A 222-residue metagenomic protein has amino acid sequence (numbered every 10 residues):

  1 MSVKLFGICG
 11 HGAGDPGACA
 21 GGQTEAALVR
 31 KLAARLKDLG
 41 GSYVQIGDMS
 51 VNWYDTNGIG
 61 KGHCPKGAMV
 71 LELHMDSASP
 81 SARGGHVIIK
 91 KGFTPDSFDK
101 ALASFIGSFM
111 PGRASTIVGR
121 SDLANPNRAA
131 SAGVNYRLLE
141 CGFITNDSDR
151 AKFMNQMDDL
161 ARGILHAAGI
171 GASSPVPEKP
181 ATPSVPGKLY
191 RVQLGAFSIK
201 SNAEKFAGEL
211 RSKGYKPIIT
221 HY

Functional and structural regions predicted by a protein language model:
M1-S97: Catalytic-core regions of hydrolytic enzymes
V3-G12, K61-K66, V70-M75, S79-P80 (+1 more regions): Active-site-adjacent mobile loop/cap segments within catalytic or ligand-binding domains
I8, I88, E140, Q193-G195 (+1 more regions): Residue-level detector of conserved, well-ordered beta-strand and adjacent loop positions that form binding/recognition
A27-L39, G92-G112, D149-E178: Long, well-ordered alpha-helical scaffolding segments within enzyme catalytic domains, especially pronounced
G41-V44, A68-V70, R113-S115, Y136 (+1 more regions): Hydrophobic anchor at the start of a short beta-strand that flanks the dinucleotide cofactor-binding loop
Y43-V51, G112-R120, P175, H221-Y222: Surface-exposed patches in mature extracellular/periplasmic domains of secreted proteins
K91-F143, Y190: Catalytic cores of processing enzymes, dominated by hydrolases/peptidases, characterized by acidic/His-rich
P177-Y222: Acidic/polar low-complexity segments and flexible, solvent-exposed patches
